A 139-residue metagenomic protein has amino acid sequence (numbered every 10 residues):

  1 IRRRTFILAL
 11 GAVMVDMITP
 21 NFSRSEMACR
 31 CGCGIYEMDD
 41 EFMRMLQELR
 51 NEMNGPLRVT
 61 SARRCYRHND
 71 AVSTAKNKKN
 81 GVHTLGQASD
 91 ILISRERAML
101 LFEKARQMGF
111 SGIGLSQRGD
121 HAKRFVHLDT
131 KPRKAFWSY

Functional and structural regions predicted by a protein language model:
I1-V13: N-terminal secretory signal peptides and thylakoid transit peptides that target proteins across membranes
F6, P56-S61, G112-S116: A structural signal for short, well-ordered beta-strand segments and their strand-loop junctions that often border
I7, Q47-R50, F102: Non-transmembrane alpha-helical segments in soluble domains of secreted/periplasmic/extracellular proteins
M14-P56: Active-site acidic/histidine clusters and adjacent loop/turn architecture that either coordinate catalytic ions
M17-C33, D70-S89: Short, conserved helix/loop micro-motifs enriched in His/Cys and acidic residues
E41-M45, G55, H68, Q87 (+2 more regions): Amphipathic alpha-helical interface surfaces
Q47-T74: Extended, low-complexity, intrinsically disordered C-terminal regulatory tails of eukaryotic serine/threonine kinases
K78-Y139: Catalytic cores and adjacent binding grooves of peptidoglycan-active enzymes
